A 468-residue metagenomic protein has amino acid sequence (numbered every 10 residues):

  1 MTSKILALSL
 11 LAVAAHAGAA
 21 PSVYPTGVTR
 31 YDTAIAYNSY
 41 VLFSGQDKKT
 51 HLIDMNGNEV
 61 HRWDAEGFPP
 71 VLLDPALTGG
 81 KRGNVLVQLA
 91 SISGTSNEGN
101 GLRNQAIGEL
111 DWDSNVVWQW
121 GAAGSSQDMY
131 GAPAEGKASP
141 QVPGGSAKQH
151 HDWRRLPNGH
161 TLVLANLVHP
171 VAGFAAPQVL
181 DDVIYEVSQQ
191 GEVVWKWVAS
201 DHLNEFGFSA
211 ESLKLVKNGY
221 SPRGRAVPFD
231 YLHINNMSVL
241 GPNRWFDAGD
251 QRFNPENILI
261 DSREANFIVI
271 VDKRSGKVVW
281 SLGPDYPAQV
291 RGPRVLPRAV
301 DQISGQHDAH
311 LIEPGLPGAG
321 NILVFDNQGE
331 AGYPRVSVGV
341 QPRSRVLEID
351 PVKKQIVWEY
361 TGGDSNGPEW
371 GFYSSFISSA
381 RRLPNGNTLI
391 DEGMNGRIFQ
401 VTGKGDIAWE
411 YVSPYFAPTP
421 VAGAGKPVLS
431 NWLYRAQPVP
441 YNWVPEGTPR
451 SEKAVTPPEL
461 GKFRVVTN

Functional and structural regions predicted by a protein language model:
M1-L8: Sec-dependent signal peptide recognition, specifically the positively charged N-region followed immediately by
A12-A15: N-terminal signal peptide c-region/cleavage motif recognized by signal peptidases
G18-N468: Histidine-/acidic-rich catalytic cores in large beta-rich domains
